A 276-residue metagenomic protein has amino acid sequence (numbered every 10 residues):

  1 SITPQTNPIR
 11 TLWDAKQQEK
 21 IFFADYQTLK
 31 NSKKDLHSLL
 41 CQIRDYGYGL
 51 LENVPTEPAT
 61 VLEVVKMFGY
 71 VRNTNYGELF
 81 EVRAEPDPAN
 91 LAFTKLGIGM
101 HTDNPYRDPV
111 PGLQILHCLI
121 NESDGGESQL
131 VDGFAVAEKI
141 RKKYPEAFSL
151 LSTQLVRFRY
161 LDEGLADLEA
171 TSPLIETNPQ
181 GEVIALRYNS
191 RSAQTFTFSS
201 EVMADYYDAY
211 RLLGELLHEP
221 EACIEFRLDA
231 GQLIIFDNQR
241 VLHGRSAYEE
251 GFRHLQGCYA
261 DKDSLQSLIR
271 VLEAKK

Functional and structural regions predicted by a protein language model:
S1-Q5: Hydrophobic, ordered structural segments
P8-L12: Short, surface-exposed secondary-structure junctions/capping segments
D14-Y48, N53-I235, Q239-K276: Active-site environment of non-heme Fe oxygenases that use a 2-His-1-carboxylate facial triad
